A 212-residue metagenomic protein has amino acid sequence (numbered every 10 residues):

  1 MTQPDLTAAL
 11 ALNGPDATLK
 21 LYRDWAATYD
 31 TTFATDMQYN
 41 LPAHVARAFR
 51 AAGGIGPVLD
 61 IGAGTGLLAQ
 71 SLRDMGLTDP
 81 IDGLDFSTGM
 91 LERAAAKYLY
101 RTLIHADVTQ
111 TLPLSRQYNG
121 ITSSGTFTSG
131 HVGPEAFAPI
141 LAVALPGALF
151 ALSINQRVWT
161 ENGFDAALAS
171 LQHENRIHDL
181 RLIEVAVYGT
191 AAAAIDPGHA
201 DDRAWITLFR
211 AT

Functional and structural regions predicted by a protein language model:
M1-T28: N-terminal, positively charged/glycine-rich alpha-helical extensions of SAM-dependent methyltransferases
D30-A46: Conserved SAM-binding loop and adjacent beta-strand
L59-T111: Class I SAM-dependent methyltransferase SAM/SAH-binding core
N119-G133: A short SAM/SAH-binding and catalytic strip from SAM-dependent methyltransferases
E135-P146: A short glycine-rich, Lys/Arg-flanked "PGG" loop and its adjoining helix->strand segment in the class I
G147-Q156: Conserved beta-strand signature within the Rossmann-like core of class I S-adenosyl-L-methionine
N155-T160, V185-V187: Short "lid" loop at the C-terminus of a central beta-strand within the Rossmann-like core of SAM-dependent
R176-T212: Class I S-adenosyl-L-methionine
